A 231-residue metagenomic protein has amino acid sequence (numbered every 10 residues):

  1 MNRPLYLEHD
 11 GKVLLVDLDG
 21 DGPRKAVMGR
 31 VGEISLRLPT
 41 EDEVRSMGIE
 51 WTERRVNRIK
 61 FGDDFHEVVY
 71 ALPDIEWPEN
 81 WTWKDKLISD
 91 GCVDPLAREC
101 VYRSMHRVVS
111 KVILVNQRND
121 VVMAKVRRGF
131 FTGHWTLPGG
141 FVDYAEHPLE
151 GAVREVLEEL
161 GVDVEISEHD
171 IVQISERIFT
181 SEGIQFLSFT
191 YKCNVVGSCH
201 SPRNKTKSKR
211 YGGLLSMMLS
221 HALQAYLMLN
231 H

Functional and structural regions predicted by a protein language model:
M1-E76: Intrinsically disordered, low-complexity, charged terminal extensions of DNA damage-control enzymes
M1-G29, E99-T136, C193-V195: N-terminal strand-loop-strand
M1-N2, F61-I113: Acidic, metal-coordinating catalytic segment for phosphate/diphosphate chemistry, firing primarily on the Nudix
M28-T52, T136-I171: The catalytic Nudix box helix
R58-H66, V101-R103, I174-S188: Acidic pyrophosphate-coordinating catalytic loop
A71, L114, T190-N194, G213-L215: Short, well-ordered beta-strand micro-motif
I184, S188-S198: Phosphate/ribose-recognition catalytic cores of enzymes acting on nucleotide-derived substrates
V196, P202-R210, L214-L229: Cationic, amphipathic, low-complexity alpha-helical segments enriched in hydrophobics plus arginine/proline
